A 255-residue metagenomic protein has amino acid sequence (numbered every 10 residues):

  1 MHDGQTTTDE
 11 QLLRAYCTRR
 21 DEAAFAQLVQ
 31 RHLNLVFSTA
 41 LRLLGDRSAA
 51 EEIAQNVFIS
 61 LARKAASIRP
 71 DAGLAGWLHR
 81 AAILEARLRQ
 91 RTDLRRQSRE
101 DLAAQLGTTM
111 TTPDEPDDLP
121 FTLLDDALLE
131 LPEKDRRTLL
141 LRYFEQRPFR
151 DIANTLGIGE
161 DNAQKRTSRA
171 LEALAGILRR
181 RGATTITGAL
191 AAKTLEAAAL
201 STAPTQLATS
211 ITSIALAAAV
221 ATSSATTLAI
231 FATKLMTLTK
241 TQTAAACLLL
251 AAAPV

Functional and structural regions predicted by a protein language model:
M1-T18: Generic start-of-chain signal for non-secretory N-termini
H2, T6-T7, L44-R47, E52-I53 (+2 more regions): Hydrophobic topogenic segments
R14-S38, S48-E51, A62, R136: A short, charge-rich alpha-helical start-of-domain segment used by transcription regulators
